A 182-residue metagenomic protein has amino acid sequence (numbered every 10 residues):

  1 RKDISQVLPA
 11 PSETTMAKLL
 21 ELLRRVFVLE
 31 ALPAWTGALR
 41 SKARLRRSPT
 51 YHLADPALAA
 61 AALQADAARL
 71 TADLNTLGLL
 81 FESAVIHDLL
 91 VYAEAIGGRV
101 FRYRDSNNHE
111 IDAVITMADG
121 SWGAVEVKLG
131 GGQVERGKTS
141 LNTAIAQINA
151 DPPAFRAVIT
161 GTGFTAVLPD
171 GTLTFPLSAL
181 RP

Functional and structural regions predicted by a protein language model:
R1-S121: Accessory nucleic acid-recognition modules appended to NTPase machines
A61, V134-R136, T165-P169: Switch/connector loops and helix/strand junctions flanking conserved nucleotide-binding motifs in nucleotide-processing
E94-A95, T143-P152: Arginine/glycine-rich "motif VI" loop of SF2 helicases in the C-terminal RecA-like domain
S121-G123, F155: Structural motif
G123-G132: Active-site ExK catalytic segment of metal-dependent nucleases
G131-L141: Active-site-adjacent loop/helix micro-motif of nuclease/hydrolase catalytic cores
P152-T160: Short, hydrophobic beta-strand segments that form beta-sheet elements in well-ordered domains
G161-P182: Domain-level recognition of nuclease-like catalytic cores that cleave nucleotide substrates
